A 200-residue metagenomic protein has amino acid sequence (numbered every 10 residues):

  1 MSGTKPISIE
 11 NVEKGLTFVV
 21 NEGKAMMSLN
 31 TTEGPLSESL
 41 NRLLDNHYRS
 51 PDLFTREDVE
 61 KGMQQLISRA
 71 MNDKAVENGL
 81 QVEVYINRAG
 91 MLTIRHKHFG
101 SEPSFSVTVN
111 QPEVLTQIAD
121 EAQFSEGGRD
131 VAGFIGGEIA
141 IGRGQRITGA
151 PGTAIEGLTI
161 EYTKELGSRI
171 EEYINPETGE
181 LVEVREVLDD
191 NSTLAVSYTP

Functional and structural regions predicted by a protein language model:
M1-K61, R69-P200: Polar, low-complexity export/assembly segments characteristic of proteins that are secreted or assemble on the cell
